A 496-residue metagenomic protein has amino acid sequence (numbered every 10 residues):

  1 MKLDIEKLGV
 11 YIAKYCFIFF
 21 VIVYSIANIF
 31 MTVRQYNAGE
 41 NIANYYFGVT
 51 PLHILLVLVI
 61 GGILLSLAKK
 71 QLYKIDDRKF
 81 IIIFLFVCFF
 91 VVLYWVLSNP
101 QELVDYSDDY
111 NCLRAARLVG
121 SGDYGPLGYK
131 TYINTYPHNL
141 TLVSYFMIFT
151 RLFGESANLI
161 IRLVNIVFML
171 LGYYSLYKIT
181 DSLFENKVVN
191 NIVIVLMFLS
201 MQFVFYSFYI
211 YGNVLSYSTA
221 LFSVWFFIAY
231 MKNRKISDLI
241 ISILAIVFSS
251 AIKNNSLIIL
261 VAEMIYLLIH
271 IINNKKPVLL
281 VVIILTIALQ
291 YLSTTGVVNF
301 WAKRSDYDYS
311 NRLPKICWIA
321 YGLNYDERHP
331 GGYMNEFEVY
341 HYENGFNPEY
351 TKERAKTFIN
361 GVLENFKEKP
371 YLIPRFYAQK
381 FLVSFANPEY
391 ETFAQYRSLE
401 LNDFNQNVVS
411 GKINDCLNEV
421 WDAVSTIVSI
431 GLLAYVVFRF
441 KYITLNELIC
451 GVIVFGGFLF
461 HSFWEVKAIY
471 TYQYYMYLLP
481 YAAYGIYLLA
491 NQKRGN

Functional and structural regions predicted by a protein language model:
M1-Y94, V278-I287: Start-transfer (signal-anchor) and selected internal transmembrane alpha helices of multi-pass inner/ER membrane
I42-L55, L159-I160, V164, Q379-G457: Membrane-interface anchor segments at the N-terminal boundary of transmembrane helices in multi-pass membrane enzymes
P100-A115, S121-S156, T351-F358, P374: Extracytoplasmic catalytic/substrate-binding loops of multi-pass membrane glycan-assembly enzymes
Y136, L140, S144, L152-L171 (+1 more regions): Loop-to-helix entry region of an early transmembrane alpha helix in multi-pass inner-membrane enzymes
L163-F184, F222, G431-Y435: Transmembrane-helix motifs of polytopic, lipid-linked glycan transferases
L176-L199, T444-C450: Transmembrane-helix signature of polytopic, membrane-embedded enzymes that assemble or transfer cell-envelope glycans
Q202-S216: Short acidic/glycine- and proline-prone juxtamembrane loop motifs at membrane-interface regions of multi-pass membrane
N299-S398: Membrane-proximal stem/loop segments at transmembrane-domain junctions that anchor or position
